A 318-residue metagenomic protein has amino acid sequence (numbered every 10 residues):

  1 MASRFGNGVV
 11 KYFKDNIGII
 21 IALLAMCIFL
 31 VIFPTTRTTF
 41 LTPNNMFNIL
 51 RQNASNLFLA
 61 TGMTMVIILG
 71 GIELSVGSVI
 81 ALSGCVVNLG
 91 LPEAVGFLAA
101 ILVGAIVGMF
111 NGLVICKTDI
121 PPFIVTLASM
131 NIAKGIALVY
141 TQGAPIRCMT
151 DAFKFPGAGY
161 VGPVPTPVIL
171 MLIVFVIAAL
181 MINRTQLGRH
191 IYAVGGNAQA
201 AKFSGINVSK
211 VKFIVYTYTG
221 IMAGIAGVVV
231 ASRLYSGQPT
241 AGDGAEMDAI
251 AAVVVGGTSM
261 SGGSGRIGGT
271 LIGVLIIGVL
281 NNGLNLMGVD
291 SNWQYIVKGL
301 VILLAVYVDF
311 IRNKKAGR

Functional and structural regions predicted by a protein language model:
M1-L24, I28, V176, K202-K210 (+1 more regions): Cytosolic-side transmembrane-helix boundaries in multi-pass membrane proteins
V9-K14, L69-I72, I106-C148, R184-Q186 (+3 more regions): Short loop segments and helix-boundary regions at transmembrane helix junctions of multi-pass inner-membrane proteins
K11, T118, P122-T185, V211-I214 (+3 more regions): Transmembrane helix-bundle core of multi-pass membrane transporters and related energy-transducing complexes
N16-I21, I49, L57, S78-L82 (+7 more regions): Hydrophobic alpha-helical transmembrane segments
I19-I32, M63-T64, K134-G135, L170-M181 (+4 more regions): Hydrophobic core segments of alpha-helical transmembrane domains in multi-pass membrane transport and ion-translocation
A25, F29-P34, T42-E93, L113-T118 (+3 more regions): Single transmembrane alpha-helix segments in multi-pass membrane proteins
E93-G96, A100, I106-N111, I115 (+1 more regions): Helix-loop-helix "hairpin" substructures at the membrane interface of multi-pass membrane proteins
A223, R233-G299: Transmembrane alpha-helical segments in multi-pass inner-membrane proteins
